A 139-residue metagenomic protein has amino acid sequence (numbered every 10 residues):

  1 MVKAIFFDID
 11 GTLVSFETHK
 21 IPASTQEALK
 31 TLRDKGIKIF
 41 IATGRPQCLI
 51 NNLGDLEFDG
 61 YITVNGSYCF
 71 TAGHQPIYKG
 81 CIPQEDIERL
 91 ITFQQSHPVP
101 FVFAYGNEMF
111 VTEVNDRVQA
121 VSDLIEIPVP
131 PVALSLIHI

Functional and structural regions predicted by a protein language model:
M1-K3, E57-F58: Short loop/turn microsegments at loop-to-beta-strand junctions
K3-F16: Asp-based phosphoryl-transfer active-site loop
F16-T18, Y78-K79: A generic structural signal for short
T18-H19, N115: Conserved strand-to-helix beginnings and helix N-cap segments that scaffold or border functional pockets
I21-A23: A short acidic/small-residue loop/turn micro-motif
Q26-V118: Active-site phosphate-binding/coordination module
Q119-L134: Acidic, His- and aromatic-enriched active-site or binding-groove loops in soluble protein domains that engage sugars
I137-I139: Conserved small/polar residues in nucleotide/adenosyl-binding loops
